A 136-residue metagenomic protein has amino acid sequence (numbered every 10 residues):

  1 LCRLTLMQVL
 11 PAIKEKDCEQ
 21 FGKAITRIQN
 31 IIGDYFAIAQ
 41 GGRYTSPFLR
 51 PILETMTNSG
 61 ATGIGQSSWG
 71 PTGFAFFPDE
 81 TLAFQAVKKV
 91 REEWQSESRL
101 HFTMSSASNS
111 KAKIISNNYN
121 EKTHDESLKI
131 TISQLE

Functional and structural regions predicted by a protein language model:
C2-R3, I25: Hydrophobic faces of stable alpha-helices that mediate helix-helix packing
R3-K14: Regular secondary-structure segments
I13-E136: Glycine-rich, charge-dense phosphate/pyrophosphate-binding loop(s) and the adjacent flexible "lid"/catalytic subdomain
